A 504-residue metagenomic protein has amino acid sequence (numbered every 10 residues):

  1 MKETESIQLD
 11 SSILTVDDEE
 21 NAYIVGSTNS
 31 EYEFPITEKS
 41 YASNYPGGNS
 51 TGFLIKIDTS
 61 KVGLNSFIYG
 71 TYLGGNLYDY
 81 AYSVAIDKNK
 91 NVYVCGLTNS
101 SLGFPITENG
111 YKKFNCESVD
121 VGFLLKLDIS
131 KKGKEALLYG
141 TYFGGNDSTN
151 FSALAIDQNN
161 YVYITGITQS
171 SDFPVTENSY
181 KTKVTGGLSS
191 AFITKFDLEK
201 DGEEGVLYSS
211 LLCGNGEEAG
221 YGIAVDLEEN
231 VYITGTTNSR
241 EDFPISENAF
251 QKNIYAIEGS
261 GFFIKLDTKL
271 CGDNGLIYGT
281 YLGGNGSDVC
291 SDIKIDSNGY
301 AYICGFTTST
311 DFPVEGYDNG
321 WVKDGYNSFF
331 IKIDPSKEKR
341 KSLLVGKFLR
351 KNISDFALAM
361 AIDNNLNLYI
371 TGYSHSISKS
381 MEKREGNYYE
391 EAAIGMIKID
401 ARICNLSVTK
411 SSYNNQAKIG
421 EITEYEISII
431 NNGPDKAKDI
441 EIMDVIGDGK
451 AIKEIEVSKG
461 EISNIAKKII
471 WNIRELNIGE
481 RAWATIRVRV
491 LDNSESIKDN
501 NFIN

Functional and structural regions predicted by a protein language model:
M1-N405: A sequence-level/structural motif corresponding to short, flexible coil/turn segments enriched in small polar residues
R402-N504: Exported/extracytosolic protein signature
